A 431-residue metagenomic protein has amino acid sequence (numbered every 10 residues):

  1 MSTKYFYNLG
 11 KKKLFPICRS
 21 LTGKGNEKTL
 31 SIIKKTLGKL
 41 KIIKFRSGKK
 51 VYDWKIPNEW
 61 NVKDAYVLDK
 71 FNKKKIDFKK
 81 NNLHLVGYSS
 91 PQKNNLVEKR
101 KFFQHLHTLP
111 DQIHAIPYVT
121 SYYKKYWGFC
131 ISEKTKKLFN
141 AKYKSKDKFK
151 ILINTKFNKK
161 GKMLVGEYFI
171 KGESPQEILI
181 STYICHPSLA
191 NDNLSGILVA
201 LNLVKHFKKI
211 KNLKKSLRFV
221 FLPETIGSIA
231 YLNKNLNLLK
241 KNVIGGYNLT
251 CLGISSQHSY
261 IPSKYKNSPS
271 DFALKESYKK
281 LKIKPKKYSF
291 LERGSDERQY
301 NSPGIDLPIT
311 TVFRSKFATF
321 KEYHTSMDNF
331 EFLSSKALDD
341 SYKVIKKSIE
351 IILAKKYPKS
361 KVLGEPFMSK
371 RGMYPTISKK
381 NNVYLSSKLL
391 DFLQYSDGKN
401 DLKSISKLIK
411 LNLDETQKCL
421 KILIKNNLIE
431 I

Functional and structural regions predicted by a protein language model:
M1-I431: N-terminal hydrophobic/helix-forming segments and targeting peptides
